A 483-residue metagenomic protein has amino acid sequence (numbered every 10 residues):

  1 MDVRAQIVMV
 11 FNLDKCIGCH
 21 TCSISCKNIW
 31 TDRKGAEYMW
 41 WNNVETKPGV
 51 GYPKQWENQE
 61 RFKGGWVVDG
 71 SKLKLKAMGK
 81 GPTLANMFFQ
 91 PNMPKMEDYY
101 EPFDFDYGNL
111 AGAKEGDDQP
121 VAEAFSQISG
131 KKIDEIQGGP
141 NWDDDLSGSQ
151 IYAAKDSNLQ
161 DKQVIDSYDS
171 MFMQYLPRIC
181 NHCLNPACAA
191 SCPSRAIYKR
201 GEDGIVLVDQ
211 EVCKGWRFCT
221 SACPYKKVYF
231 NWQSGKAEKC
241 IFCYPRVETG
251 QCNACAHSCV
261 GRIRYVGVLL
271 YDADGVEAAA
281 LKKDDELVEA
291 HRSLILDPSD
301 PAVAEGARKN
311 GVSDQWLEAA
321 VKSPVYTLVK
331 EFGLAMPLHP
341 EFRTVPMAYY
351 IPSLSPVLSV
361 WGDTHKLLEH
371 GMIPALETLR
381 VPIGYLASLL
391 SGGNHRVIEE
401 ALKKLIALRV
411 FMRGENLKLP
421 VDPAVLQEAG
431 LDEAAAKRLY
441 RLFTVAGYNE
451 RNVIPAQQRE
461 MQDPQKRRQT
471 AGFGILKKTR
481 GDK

Functional and structural regions predicted by a protein language model:
M1-K483: Non-ligating segments of multi-cofactor redox enzymes
